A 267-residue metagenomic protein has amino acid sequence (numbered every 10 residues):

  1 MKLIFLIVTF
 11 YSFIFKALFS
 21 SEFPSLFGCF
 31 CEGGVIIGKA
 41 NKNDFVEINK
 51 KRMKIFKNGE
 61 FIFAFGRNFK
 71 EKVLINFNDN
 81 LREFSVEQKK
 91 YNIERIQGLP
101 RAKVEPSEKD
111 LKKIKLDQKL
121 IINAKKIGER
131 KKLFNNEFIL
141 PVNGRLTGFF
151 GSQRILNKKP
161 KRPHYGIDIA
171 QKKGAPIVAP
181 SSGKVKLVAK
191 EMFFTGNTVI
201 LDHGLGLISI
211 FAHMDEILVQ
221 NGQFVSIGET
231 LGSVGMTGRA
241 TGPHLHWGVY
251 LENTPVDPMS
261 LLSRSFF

Functional and structural regions predicted by a protein language model:
I4-I14, I75: Sec-dependent N-terminal signal peptides
F15-S20: Sec/Tat signal peptide C-region and signal peptidase I cleavage site
S21-N92: Cationic-aromatic interfacial patches
K51, N58, N68, E87-K89 (+6 more regions): Solvent-exposed coil/turn segments that connect beta secondary-structure elements in extracytoplasmic/periplasmic
S85-T195: Surface-exposed, glycine-biased beta-strand/turn segments
P176-L187, V219-V234: Short, well-structured beta-strand-loop connectors
P180-L218, P243, G248: Zn2+-dependent peptidoglycan hydrolase active-site motif and core
N197-D202, L207, Q223-F267: Conserved, short, structured surface segments that act as functional micro-motifs
